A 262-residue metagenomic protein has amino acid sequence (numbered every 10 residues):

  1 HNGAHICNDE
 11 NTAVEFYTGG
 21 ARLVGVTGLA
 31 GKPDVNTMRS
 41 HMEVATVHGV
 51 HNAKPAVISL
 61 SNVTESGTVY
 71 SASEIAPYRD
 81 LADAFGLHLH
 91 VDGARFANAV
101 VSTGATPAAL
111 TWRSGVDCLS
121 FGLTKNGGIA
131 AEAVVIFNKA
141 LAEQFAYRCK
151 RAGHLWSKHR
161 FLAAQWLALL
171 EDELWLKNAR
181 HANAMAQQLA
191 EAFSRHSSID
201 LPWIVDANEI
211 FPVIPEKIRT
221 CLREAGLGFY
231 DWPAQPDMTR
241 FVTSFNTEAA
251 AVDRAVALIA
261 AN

Functional and structural regions predicted by a protein language model:
H1-W203, A207-A225, D231-M238, V242-T247 (+1 more regions): Conserved PLP-enzyme active-site core in the AAT-like
